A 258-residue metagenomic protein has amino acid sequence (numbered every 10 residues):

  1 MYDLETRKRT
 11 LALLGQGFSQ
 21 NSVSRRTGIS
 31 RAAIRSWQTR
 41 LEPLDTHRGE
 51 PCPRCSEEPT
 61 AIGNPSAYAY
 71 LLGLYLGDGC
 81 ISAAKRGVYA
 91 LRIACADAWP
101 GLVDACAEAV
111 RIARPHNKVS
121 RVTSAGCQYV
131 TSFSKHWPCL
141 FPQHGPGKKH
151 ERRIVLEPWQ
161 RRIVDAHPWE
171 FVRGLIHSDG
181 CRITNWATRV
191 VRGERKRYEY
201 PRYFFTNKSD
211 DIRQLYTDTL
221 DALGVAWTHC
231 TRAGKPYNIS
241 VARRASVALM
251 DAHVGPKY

Functional and structural regions predicted by a protein language model:
M1-Y258: Internal intein/HINT superfamily modules and their associated LAGLIDADG
